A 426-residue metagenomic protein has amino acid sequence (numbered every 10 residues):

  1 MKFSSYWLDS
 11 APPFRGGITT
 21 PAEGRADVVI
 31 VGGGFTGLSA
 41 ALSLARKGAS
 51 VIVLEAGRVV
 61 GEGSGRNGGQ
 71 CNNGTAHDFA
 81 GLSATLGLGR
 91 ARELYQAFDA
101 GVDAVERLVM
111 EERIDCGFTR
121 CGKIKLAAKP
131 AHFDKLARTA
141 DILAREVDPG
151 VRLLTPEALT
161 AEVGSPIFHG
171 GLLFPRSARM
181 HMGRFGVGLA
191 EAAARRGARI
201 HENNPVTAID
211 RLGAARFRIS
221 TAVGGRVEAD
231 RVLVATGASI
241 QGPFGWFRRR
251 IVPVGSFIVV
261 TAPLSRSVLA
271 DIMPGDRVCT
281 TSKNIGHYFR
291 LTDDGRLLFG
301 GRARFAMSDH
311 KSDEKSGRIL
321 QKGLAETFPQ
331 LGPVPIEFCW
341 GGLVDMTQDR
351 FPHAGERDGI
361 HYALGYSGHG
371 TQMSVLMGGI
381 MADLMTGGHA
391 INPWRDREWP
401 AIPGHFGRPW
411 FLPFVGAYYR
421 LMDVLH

Functional and structural regions predicted by a protein language model:
M1-V28: Extreme N-terminal leader/targeting segments of oxidoreductases
A26-V53: N-terminal Rossmann-like FAD-binding beta1-loop-alpha1 element of flavoenzymes
R46-R66: Glycine-rich FAD pyrophosphate-binding loop
R66-Q96: Glycine-rich active-site loop/strand segments that organize a redox cofactor
T85-A192: Rossmann-like flavin
D103, E111-T119, V206-A208, G225-D358: Active-site substrate-recognition segment that forms the wall of the catalytic cavity or substrate channel
D141-I142, H169-D230: Helical element adjacent to the flavin cofactor pocket in flavoenzyme catalytic cores
F305-K311, G317-V424: C-terminal catalytic lobe of FAD-dependent flavoproteins
